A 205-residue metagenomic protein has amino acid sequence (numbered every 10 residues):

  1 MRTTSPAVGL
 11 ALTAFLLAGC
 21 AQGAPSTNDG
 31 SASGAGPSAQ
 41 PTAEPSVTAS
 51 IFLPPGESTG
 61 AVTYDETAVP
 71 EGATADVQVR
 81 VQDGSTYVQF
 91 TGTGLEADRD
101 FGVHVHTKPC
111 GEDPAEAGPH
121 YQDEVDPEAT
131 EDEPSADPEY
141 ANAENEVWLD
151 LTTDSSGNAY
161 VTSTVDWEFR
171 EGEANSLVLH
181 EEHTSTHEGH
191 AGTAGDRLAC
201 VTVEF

Functional and structural regions predicted by a protein language model:
R2-L17, A21-D100, V105-F205: N-terminal leader/targeting pre-sequences
